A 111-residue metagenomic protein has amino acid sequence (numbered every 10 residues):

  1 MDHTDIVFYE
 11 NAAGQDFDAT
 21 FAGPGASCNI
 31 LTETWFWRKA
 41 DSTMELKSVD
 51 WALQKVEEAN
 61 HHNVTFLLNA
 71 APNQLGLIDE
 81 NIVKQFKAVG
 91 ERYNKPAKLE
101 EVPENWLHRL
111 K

Functional and structural regions predicted by a protein language model:
M1-K111: Mature catalytic domains of secreted/periplasmic carbohydrate-active enzymes
